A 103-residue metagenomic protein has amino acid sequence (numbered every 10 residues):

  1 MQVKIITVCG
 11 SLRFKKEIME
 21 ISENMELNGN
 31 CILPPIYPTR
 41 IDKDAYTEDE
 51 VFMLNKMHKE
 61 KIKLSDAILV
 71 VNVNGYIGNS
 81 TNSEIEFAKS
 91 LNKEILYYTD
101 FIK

Functional and structural regions predicted by a protein language model:
M1-K103: Conserved catalytic or regulatory cores that recognize and/or transform ribose-phosphate-containing ligands
